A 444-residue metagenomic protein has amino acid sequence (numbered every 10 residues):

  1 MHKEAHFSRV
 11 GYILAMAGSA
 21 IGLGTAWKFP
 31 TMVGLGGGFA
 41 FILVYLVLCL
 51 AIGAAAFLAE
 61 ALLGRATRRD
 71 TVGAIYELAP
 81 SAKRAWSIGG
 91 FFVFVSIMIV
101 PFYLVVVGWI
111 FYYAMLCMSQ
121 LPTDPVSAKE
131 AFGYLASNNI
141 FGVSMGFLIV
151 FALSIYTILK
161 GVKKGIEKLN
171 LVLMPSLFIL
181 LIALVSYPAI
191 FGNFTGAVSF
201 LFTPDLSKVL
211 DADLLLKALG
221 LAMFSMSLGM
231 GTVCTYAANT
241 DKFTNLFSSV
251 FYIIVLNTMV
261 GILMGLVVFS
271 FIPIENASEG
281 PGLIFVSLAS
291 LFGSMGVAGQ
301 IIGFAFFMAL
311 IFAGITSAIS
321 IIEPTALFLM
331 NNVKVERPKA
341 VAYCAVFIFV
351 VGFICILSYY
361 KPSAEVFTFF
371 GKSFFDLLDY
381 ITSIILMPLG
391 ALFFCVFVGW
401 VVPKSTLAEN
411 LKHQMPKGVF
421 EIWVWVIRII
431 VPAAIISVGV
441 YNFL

Functional and structural regions predicted by a protein language model:
M1-W27, A56-A61, R65-L78, K83-G90 (+2 more regions): Membrane-interface "cap" regions at the ends of multi-pass membrane proteins
H2-H6, E167, L171-I315, I319 (+1 more regions): Membrane-embedded translocation segments of transport machinery
K3, V107-N138, N239-F243, S248 (+5 more regions): Helix-loop-helix connectors at the membrane interface of multi-pass transporters/channels
K3-E4, T31-G36, R69-F91, L104-K163 (+6 more regions): Inter-helical loop and helix-membrane interface segments of multi-pass membrane transporters/permeases
A5-M16, F41-V44, K83-I97, S144-L148 (+6 more regions): Select transmembrane alpha-helical segments in multipass membrane proteins
G11-L48, G231-A237, F247-F251, V255 (+1 more regions): Transmembrane helix-boundary motif of multi-pass solute transporters/channels
V100-P125, F178-F202, S270, I354-Y360 (+2 more regions): Hydrophobic alpha-helical segments and their helix-loop junctions in multi-pass secondary transporters
F367, S373-F397, K417-L444: A generic transmembrane alpha-helix motif of multi-pass inner-membrane proteins
